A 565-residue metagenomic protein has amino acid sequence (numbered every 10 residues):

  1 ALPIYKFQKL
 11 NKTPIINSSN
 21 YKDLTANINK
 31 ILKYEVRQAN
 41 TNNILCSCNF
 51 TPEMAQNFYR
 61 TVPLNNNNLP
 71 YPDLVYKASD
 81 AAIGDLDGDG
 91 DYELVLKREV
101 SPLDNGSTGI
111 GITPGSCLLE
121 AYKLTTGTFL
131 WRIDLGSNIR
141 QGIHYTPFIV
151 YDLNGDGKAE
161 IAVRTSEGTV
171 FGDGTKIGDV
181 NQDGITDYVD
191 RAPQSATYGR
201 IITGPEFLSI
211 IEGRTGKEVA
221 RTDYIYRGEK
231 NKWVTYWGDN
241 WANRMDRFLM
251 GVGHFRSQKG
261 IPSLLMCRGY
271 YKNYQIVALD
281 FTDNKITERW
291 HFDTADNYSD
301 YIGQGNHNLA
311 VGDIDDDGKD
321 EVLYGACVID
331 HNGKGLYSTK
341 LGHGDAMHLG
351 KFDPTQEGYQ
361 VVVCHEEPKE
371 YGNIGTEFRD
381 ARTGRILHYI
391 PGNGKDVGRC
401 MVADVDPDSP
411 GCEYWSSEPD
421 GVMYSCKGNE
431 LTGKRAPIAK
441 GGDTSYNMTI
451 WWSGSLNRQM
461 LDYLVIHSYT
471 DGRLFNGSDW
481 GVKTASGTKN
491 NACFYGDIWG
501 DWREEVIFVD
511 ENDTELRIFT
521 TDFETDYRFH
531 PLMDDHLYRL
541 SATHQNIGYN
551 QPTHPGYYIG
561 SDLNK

Functional and structural regions predicted by a protein language model:
K9-K565: Beta-propeller-forming repeat regions
